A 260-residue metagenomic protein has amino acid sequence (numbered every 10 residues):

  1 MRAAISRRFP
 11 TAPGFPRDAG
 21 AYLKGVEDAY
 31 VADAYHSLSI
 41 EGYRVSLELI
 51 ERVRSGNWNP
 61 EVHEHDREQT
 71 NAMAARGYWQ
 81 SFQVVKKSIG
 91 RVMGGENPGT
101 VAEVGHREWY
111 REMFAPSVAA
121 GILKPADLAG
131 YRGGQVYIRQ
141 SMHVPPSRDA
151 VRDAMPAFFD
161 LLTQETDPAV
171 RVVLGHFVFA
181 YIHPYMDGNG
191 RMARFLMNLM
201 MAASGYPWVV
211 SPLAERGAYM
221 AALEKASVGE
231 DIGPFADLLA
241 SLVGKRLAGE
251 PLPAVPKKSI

Functional and structural regions predicted by a protein language model:
M1-I260: FIC/Doc superfamily catalytic core
